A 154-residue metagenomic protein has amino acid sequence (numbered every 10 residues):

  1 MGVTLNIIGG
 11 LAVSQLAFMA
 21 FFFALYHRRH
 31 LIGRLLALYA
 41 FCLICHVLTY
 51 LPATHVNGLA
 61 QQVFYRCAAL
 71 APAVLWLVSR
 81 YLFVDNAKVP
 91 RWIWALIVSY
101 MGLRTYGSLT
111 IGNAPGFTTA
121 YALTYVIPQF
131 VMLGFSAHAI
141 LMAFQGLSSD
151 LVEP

Functional and structural regions predicted by a protein language model:
M1-L123, P128-M132, A139-E153: N-terminal low-complexity or simple alpha-helical regulatory segments that function as activation/interaction modules
